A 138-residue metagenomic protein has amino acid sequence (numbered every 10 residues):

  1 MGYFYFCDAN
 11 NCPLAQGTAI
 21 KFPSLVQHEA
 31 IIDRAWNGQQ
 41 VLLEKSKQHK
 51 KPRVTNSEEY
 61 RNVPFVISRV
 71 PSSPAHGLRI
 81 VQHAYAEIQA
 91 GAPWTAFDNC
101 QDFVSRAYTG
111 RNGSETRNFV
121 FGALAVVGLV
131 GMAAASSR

Functional and structural regions predicted by a protein language model:
Y3-S68: Glycine-rich catalytic cores of cysteine/serine-nucleophile enzymes that process amide/ester linkages in cell-envelope
Y5-C7, E59, V63, S72-A75 (+4 more regions): Amphipathic, alpha-helical segments enriched in basic
Q48-K50, F119-L124: Charge-dense, low-complexity polyampholytic segments
I67-F121: Active-site nucleophile-His-acid catalytic modules used for acyl/amide transfer and hydrolysis across diverse enzymes
F103, A125-G128: Short amphipathic alpha-helical face segments that pack within enzyme cores and frequently flank/anchor catalytic
S114-V120, L129-R138: Short hydrophobic alpha-helical membrane-entry/anchor segments
